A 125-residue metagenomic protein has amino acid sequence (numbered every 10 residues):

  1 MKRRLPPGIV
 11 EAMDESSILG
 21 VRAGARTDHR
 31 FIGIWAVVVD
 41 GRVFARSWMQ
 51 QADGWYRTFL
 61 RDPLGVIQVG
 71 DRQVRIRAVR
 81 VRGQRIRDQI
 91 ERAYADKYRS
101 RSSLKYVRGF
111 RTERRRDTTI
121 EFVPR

Functional and structural regions predicted by a protein language model:
M1, S16-S17, V39-D40, G70 (+2 more regions): General secondary-structure edge motif
M1-G20: Extreme N-terminal tail/first-helix region
L5-G8, R30-I32, V107-R108: A generic local structural motif
V10-E11, W35, F110-T112: Short secondary-structure boundary/capping segments
S16-Q50, Y56-R57, G65: Short beta-strand segments
H29, Q50-R125: Short, structured beta-strand-loop surface elements
